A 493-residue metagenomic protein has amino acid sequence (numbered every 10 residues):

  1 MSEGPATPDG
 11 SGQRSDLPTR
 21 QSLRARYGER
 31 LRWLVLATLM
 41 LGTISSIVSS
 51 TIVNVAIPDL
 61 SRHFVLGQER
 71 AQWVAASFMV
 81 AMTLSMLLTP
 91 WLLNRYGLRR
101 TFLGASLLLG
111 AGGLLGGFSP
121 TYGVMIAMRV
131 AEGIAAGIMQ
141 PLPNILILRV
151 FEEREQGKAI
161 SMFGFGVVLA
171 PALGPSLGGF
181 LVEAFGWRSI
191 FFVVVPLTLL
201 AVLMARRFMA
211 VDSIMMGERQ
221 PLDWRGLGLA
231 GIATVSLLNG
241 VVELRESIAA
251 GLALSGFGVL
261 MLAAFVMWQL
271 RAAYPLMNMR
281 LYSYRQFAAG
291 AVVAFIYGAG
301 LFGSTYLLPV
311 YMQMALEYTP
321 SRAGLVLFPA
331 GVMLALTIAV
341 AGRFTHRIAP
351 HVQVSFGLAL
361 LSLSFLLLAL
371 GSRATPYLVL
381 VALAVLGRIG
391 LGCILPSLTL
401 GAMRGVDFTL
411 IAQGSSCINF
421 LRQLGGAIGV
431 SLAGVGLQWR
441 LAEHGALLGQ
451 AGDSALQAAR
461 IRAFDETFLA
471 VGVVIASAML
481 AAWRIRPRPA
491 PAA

Functional and structural regions predicted by a protein language model:
M1-S46, R62: Cytosolic juxtamembrane N-terminal segment immediately preceding the first transmembrane helix of multi-pass
G12-L17, A442-G452: Peri-membrane helix termini and adjoining interfacial loops of integral membrane proteins
R26, R154, V202-G231, L270-R285 (+3 more regions): Flexible interhelical linker loops that connect adjacent transmembrane helices in multi-pass membrane transporters
W33-V48, V53-I57, F64-A81, M86-P90 (+12 more regions): 12-transmembrane solute porter fold
M86-R225: Helix-loop-helix hairpins in multi-pass membrane proteins, especially solute transporters
Y122, M216-G217, V241-I248, A374: Membrane-interface helix caps and helix-loop-helix hairpins in membrane proteins
V195-I214, G231-E243, F257-A272, A478-R486: C-terminal membrane-cytosol helix-exit motif in multi-pass small-molecule transporters
L448-R462: Short, membrane-exposed interhelical loops at transmembrane-helix boundaries
